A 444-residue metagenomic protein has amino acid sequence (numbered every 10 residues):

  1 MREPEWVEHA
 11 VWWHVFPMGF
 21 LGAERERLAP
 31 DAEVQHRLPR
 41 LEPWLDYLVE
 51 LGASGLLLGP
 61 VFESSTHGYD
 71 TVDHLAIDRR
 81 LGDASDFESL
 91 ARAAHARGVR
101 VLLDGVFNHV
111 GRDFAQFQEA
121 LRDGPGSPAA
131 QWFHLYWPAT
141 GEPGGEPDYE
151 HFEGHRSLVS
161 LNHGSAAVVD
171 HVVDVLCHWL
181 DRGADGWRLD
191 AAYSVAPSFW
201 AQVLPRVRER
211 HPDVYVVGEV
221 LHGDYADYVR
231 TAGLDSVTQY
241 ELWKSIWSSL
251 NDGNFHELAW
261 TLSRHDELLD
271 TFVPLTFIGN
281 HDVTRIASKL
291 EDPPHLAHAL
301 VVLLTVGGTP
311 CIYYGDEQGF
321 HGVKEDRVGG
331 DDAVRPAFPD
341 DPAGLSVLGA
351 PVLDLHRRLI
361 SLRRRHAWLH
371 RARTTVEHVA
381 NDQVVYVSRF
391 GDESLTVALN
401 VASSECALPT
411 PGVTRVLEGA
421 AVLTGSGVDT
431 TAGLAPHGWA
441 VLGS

Functional and structural regions predicted by a protein language model:
R2-V11, F16-S54, V61-R182, W200-V203 (+2 more regions): Substrate-binding/active-site clefts of carbohydrate-active enzymes
E3-H9, A23-E33, L258-S263, L268-C406 (+1 more regions): Loop/helix patches that line or flank the sugar-binding groove of alpha-linked glycan CAZymes
V11-H14, L56-L58, V101-L103, W187 (+4 more regions): Hydrophobic faces of well-ordered beta-strands that scaffold small-molecule active sites in alpha/beta enzyme cores
V15, L48, L58, H74 (+11 more regions): Conserved, mostly hydrophobic/aromatic
A91-R97, F114, Q118-G124, D174-C177 (+5 more regions): Active-site-proximal helices and loops of the catalytic beta/alpha 8
H155, G419-A420, L434-W439: Tight coil/turn sites that cap or link beta-strands
S404-T424: Beta-strand-rich binding/interaction modules
V428-S444: C-terminal beta-strand-rich structural cap/linker in extracellular carbohydrate-active enzymes
